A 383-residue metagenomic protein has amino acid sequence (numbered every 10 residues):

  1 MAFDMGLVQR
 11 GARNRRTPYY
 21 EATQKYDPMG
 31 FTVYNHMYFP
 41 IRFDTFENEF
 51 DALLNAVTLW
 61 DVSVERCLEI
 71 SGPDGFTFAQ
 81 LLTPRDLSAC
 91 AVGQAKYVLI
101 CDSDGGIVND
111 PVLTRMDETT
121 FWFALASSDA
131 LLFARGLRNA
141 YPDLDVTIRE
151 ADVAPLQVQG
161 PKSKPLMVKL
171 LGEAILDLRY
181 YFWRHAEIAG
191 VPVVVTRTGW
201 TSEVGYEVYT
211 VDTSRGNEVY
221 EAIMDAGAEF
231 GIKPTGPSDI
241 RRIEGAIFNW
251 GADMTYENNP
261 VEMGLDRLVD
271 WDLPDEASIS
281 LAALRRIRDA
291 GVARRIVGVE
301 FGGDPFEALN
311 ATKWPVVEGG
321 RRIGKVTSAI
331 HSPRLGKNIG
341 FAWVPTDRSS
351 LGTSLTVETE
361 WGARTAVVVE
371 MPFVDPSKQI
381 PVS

Functional and structural regions predicted by a protein language model:
M1-D27, F31-Y34, P40-I41, T114-S383: Conserved, structured C-terminal
M1-V98, G106: Acidic, proline/glycine-enriched N-terminal capping motif
P73-I107, S163-V193: Internal amphipathic helical hairpin motif
